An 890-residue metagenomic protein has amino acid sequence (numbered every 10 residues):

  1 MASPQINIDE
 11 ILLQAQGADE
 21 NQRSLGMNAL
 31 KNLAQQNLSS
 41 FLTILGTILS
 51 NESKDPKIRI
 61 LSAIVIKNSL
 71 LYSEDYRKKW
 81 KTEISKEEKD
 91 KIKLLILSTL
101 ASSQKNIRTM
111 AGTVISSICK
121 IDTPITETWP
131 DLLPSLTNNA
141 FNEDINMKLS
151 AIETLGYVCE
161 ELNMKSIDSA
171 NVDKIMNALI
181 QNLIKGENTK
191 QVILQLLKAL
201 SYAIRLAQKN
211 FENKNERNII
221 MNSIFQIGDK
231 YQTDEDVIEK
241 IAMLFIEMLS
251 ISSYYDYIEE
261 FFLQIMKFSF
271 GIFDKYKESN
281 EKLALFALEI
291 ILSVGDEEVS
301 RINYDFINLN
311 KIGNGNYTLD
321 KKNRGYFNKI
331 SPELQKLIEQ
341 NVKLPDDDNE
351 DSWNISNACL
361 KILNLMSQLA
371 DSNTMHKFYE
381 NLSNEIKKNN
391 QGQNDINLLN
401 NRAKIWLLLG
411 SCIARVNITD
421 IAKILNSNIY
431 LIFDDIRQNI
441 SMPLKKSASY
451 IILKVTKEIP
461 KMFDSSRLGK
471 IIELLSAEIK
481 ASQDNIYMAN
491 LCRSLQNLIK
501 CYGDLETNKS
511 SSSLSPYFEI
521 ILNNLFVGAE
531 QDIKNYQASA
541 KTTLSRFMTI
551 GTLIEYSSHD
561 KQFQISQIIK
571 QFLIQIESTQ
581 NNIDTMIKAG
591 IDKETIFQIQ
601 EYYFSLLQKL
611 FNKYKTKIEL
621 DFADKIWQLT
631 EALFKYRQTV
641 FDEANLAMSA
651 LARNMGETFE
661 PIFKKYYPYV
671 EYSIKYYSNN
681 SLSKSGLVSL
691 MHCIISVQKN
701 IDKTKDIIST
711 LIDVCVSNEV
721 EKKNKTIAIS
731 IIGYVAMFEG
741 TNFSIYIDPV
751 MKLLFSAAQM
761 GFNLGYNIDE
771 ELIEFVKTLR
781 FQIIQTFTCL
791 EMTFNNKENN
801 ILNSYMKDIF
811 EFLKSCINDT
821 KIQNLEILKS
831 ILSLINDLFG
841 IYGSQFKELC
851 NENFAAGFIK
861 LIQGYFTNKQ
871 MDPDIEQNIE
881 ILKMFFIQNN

Functional and structural regions predicted by a protein language model:
M1-N890: Karyopherin-beta/Importin-beta family HEAT-repeat alpha-solenoid scaffold
